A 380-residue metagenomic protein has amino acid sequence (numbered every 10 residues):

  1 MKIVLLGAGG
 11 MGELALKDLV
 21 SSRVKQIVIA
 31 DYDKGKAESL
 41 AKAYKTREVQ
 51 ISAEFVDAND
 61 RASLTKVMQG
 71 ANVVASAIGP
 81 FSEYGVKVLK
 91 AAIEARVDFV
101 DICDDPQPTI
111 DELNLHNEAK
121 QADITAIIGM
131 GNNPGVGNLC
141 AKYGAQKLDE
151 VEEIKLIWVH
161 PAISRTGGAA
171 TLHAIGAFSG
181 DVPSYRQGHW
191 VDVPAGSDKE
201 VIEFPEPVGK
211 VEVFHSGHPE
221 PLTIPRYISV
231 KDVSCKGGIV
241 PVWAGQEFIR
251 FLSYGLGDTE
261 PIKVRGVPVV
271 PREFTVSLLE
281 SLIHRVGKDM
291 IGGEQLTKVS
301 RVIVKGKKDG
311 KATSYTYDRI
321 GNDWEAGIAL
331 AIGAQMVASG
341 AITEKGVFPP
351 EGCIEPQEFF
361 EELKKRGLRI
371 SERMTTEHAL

Functional and structural regions predicted by a protein language model:
I3-G7: Conserved N-terminal Rossmann-fold NAD(P)-binding element of oxidoreductases
G12-E13: N-terminal Rossmann-fold NAD(P) dinucleotide-binding loop
D33-K36: Helix N-cap at the beta1-alpha1 junction of Rossmann-like dinucleotide-binding domains, i.e., the first residues
T46-D60: Rossmann-fold cofactor-recognition segment
V56-A71, A77-P80: Conserved Rossmann-fold cofactor-binding substructure of NAD(P)-dependent oxidoreductases
P80, L89-T109: ADP-ribose/adenylate-binding Rossmann-like module
I102-T125: Rossmann-fold NAD(P)-binding glycine/threonine-rich loop
K147-L380: C-terminal catalytic/substrate-binding lobe primarily of soluble NAD(P)-dependent oxidoreductases
